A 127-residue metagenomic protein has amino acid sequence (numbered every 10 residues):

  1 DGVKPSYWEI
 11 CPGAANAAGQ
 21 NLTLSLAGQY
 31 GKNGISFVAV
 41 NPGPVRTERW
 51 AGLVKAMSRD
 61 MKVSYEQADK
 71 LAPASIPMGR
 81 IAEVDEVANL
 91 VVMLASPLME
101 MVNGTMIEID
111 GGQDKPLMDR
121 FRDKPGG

Functional and structural regions predicted by a protein language model:
D1-A18, T23-K32, G43-V45, Q113: Catalytic loop of short-chain dehydrogenase/reductase
V3, Q29, D60-M61, G79: Histidine kinase transmitter module recognition
K4, V91-V92, N103-G127: Short C-terminal tail/terminal secondary-structure segment of NAD(P)H-dependent dehydrogenase/reductase domains
E9, R49, E86-N89: Residue-level recognition of oxygen-bearing side chains
E9-P12, G52-A56, F121-K124: Short, glycine/charged-enriched secondary-structure capping and boundary segments
G31, S36, V102-G104: Short, small/polar-rich loop/turn modules that mediate ligand/substrate recognition or access, typified
A39, K62-V102, I109-G111: C-terminal helical subdomain
P42-G52, A56-S58: Short, flexible catalytic-loop segment of classical short-chain dehydrogenase/reductase
